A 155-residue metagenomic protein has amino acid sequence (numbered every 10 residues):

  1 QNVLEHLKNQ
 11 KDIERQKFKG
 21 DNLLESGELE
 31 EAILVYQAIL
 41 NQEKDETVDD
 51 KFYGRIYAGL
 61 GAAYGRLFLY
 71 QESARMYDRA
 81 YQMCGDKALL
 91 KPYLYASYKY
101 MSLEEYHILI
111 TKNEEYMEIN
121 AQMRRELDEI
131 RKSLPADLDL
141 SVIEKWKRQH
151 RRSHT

Functional and structural regions predicted by a protein language model:
V3-L7, N41-K51, K87, N120: Flexible helix-coil transition and linker loops at the boundaries of alpha-helical arrays
K11-E14, F18, F52, G59 (+3 more regions): "A position-specific structural signal for the A-helix of alpha-solenoid helical repeats
D21, A62, Y95-A96: Residue-level recognition of tetratricopeptide repeat
G27, F68, M101-E104: Residue-level detector of the short coil/turn that links helix A to helix B within each tetratricopeptide repeat
A32, S73, Y106-L109: Single-residue signature of alpha-solenoid repeat helices
